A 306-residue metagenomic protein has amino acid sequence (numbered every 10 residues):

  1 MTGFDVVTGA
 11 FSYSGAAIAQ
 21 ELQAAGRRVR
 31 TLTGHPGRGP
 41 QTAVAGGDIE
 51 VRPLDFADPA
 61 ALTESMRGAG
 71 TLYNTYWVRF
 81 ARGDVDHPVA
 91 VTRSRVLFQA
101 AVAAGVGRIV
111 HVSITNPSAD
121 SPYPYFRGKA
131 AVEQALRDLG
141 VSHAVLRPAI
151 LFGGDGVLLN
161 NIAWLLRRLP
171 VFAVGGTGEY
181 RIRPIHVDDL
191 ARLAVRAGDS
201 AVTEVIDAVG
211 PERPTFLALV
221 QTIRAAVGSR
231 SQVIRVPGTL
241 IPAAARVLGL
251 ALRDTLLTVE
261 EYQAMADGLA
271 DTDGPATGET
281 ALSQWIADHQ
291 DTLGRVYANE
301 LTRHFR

Functional and structural regions predicted by a protein language model:
T2, Y13, L193-T258, G268-R306: Mid/C-terminal beta-alpha module of Rossmann-like enzyme folds, strongest in SDR-family dehydrogenases/epimerases
T2-A25: N-terminal Rossmann NAD(P)H-binding glycine-rich loop of SDR-like oxidoreductase domains
T8, L32, T75-Y76, I109-T115 (+1 more regions): SDR active-site strand-loop-helix element
A10, A24-A25, Q41-T42, A119-S229: Oxidoreductase cofactor-interface core, primarily capturing Rossmann-like NAD(P)-dependent enzymes
R27-G34: Conserved glycine-rich Rossmann-like NAD(P)H-binding loop of the short-chain dehydrogenase/reductase
G37-Q41, A45-A104, I114-A119: NAD(P)H-binding glycine-rich loop region in Rossmannoid oxidoreductase-like domains and their noncatalytic homologs
A103-R108, V141: A short helix->loop->beta-strand "cap" motif at the edges of active sites that frequently abuts
